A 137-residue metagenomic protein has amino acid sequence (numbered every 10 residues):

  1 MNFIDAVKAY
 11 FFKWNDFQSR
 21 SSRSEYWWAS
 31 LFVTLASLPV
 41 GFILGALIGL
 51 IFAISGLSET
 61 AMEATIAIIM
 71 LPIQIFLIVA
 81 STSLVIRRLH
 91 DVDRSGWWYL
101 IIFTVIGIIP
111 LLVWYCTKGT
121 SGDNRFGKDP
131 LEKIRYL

Functional and structural regions predicted by a protein language model:
M1-V33, T82-W97, V113-L137: Membrane-interface extramembranous regions at the lipid-water interface
Q18-S19, E59-A61, L100-F103: Helix-boundary and loop/linker segments of multi-pass membrane transporters
F32-V40, I69-V79, L100-V113: Lipid-exposed faces of alpha-helical membrane segments in multi-pass integral membrane proteins
S37-I78, Y136-L137: Membrane-helix interface segments in multi-pass membrane proteins
A53-G56, D93, V105: Glycine-centered secondary-structure boundary/capping sites
